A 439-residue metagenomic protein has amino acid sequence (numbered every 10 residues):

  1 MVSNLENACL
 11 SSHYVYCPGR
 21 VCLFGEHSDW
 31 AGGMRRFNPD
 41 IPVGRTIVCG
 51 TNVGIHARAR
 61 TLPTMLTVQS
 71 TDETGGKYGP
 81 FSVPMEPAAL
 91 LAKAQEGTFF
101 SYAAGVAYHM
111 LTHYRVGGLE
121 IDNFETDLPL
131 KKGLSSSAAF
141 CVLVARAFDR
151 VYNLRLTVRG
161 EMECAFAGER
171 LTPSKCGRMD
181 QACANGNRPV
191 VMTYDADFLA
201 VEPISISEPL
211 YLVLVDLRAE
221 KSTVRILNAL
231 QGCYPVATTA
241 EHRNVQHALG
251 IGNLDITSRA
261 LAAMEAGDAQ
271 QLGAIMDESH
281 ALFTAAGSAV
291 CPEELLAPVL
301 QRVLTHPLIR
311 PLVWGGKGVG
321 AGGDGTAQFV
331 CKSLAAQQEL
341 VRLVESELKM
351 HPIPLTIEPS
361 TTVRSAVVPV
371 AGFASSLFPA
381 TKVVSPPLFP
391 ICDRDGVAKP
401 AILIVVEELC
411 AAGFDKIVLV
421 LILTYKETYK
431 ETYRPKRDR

Functional and structural regions predicted by a protein language model:
M1-T46, G54-S101, H109-R115, G168-R170 (+2 more regions): C-terminal nucleotide
V21, P63, D72-T74, N123-L130 (+4 more regions): Acidic, glycine-rich active-site loops and adjacent beta-strand->loop/helix elements that engage anionic groups
Q69, G118-F124, L156-G168, A274-I275: Beta-strand segments within the central parallel beta-sheet cores of soluble alpha/beta enzyme folds
E86, A107-Y108, H113-K132: Glycine- and acidic-rich phosphate- and metal-coordinating loops
Y108-T112, R146-R150, A262, E407: Short glycine/serine- and small hydrophobic-enriched flexible loop segments
L134-L154: DPxDG-like acidic metal-binding loop motif
E339-V344, K430-D438: Short, aromatic/basic amphipathic alpha-helical patches
S360-T432: N-terminal glycine-rich phosphate-binding loop and ensuing alpha1 helix
